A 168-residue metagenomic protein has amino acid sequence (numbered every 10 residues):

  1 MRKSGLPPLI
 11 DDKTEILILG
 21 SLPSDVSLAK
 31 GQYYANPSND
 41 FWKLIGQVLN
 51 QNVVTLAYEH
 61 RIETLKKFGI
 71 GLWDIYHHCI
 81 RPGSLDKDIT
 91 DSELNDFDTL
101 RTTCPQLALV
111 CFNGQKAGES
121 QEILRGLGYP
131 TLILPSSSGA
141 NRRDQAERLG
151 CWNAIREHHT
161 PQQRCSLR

Functional and structural regions predicted by a protein language model:
M1-E15, N36-P37, L85-D98, E122-R168: C-terminal capping/extension of enzyme domains
E15-I16, G71: Conserved active-site beta-strand-loop modules that form the wall/rim of enzyme catalytic pockets and either contain
L17-S21: N-terminal nucleotide-binding beta1-loop-alpha1 segment
P23-V26, D40, H77-I80, K116-E119 (+1 more regions): Short, solvent-exposed loop/turn segments at secondary-structure junctions
V26-D88: Short, surface-exposed acidic-centric catalytic microdomains
I45, S120-Q121: Hydrophobic packing residues within well-ordered alpha-helices of enzyme cores
K67-K116: Internal catalytic-core helix/loop-beta-alpha segment that presents or stabilizes conserved functional determinants
